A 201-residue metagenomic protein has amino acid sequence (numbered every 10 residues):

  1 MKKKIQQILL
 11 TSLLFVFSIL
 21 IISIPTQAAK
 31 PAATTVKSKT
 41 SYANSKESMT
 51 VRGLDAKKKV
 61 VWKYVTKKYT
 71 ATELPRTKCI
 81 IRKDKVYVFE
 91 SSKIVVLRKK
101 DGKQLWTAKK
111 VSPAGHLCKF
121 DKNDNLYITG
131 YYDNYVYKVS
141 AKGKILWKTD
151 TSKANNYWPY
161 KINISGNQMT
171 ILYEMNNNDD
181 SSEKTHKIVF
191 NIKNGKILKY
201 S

Functional and structural regions predicted by a protein language model:
K2-S12: Bacterial N-terminal signal peptides that target proteins for export
T11-I21: Bacterial N-terminal signal peptides
I19-A33: Sec-dependent signal peptide cleavage junction
A32, S38, T50-T70, Q104-K110 (+3 more regions): Aromatic (tryptophan-biased) beta-strands that constitute blades/sheets of beta-rich domains
S41-Y42, V86-Y87, Y127, T170: Conserved beta-propeller blade signature
T50-R52, K93-V95, N134-Y137, H186-I188: A short loop-to-beta-strand structural motif that recurs across blades of beta-propeller domains
A71-I81, S112-D121, A154-S165: Repeated scaffold domains used in trafficking and secretory/extracellular systems, primarily beta-propellers
D133-N134, M175-S181: Short glycine/acidic-enriched loop and turn motifs that connect beta-strands
